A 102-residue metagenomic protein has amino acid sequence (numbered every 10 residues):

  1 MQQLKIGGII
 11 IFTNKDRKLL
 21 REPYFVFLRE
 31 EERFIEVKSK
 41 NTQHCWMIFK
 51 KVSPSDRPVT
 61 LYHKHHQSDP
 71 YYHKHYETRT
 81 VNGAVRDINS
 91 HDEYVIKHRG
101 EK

Functional and structural regions predicted by a protein language model:
M1-Q43, S68-P70, E101-K102: Negatively charged, low-complexity tracts enriched in Asp/Glu with abundant Ser/Thr
Q3-I9, K15, H63-K102: Mixed-charge, Lys/Arg-enriched low-complexity segments
K38-K40, K50-K51, A84, I88: Compositionally biased, intrinsically disordered low-complexity segments
H44-H73: Short aromatic-glycine-(Arg/Gly/Cys) micro-motifs in beta-strand/loop hairpins
